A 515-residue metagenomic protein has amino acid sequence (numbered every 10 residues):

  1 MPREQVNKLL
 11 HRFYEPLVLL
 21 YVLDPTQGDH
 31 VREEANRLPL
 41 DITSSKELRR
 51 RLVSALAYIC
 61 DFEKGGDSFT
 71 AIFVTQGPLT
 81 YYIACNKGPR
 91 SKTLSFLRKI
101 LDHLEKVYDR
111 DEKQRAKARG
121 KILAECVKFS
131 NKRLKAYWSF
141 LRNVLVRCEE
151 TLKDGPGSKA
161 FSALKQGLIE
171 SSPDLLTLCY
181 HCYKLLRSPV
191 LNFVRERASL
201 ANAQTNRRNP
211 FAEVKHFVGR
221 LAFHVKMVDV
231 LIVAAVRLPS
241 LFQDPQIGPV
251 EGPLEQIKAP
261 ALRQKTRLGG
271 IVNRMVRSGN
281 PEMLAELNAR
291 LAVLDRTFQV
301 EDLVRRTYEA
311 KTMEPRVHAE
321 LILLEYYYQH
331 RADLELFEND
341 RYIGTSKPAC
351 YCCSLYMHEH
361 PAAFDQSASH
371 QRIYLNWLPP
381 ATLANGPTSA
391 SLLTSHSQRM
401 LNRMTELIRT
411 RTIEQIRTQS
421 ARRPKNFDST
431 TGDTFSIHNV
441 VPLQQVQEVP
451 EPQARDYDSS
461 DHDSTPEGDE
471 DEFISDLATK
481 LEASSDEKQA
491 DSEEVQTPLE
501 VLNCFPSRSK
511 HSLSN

Functional and structural regions predicted by a protein language model:
M1-N515: Catalytic cores of nucleic-acid editing and processing enzymes, centered on the cytidine/adenosine deaminase
